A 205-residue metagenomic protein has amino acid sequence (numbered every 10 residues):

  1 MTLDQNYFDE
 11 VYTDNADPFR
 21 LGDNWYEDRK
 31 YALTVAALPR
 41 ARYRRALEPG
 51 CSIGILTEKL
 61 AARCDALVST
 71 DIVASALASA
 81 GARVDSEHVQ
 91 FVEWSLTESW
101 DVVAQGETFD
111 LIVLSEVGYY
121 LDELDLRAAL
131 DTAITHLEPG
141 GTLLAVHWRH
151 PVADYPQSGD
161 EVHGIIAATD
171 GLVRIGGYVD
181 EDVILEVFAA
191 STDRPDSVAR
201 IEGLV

Functional and structural regions predicted by a protein language model:
M1-L47, I53-Q105, L121-T135, T142-V205: Class I (Rossmann-like) S-adenosyl-L-methionine-dependent methyltransferase catalytic domain, capturing the SAM-binding
V113: A conserved beta-strand element that flanks and buttresses the S-adenosyl-L-methionine
V117: Hydrophobic adenine-recognition pocket in adenosine-nucleotide-binding enzymes
